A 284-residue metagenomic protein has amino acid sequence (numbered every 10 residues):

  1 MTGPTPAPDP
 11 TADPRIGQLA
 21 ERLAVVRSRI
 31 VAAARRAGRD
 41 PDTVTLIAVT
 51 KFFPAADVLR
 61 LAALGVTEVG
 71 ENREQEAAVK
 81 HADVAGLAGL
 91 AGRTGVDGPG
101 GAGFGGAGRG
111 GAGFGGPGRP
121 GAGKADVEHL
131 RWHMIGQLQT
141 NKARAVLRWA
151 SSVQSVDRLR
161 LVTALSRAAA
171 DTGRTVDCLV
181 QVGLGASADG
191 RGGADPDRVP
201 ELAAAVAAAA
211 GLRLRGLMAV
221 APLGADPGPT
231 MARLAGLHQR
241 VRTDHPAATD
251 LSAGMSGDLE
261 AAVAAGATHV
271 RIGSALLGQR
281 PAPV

Functional and structural regions predicted by a protein language model:
T2-G257, V263-A265, L277-Q279: Conserved alpha/beta-domain cores
A267-V284: Gly/Pro- and small hydrophobic-enriched strand-loop and loop-to-helix capping segments that sit at the rims
